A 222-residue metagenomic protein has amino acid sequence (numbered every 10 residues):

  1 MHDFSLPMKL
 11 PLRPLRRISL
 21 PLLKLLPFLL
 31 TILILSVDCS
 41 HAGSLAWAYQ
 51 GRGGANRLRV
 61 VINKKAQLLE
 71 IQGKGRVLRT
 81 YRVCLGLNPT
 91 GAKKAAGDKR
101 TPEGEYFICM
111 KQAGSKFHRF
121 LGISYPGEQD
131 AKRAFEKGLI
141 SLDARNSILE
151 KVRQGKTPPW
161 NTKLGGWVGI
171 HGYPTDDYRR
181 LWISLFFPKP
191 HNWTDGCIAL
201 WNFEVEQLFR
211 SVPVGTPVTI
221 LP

Functional and structural regions predicted by a protein language model:
M1-L20: N-terminal secretory signal peptides that target proteins for export/translocation
K24-S36: Bacterial N-terminal signal peptides
L35-S44: Bacterial Sec-dependent signal peptides at the C-terminal "C-region" and cleavage site
S44-R59, K64-K65, R82-M110, V152-G155 (+1 more regions): N-terminal post-signal-peptidase region of extra-cytosolic proteins
Y49-R52, M110, G114-P222: Exported/periplasmic cell-wall-interacting domains
